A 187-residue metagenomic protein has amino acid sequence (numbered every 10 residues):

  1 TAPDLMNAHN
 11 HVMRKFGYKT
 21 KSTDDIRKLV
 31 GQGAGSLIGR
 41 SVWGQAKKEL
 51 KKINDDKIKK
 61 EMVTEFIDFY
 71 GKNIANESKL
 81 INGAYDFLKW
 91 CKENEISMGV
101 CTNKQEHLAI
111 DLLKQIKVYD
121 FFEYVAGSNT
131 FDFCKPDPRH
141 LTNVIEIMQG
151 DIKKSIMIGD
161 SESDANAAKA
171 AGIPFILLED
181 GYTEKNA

Functional and structural regions predicted by a protein language model:
T1-K28, V42: Active-site neighborhood of HAD-like aspartate-dependent phosphohydrolases
K19, V118-E123, D151-I152: Conserved H-loop
D24-D25, L29, Y119-F133: A short, structured active-site edge motif that brings together acidic residues
Q32-K72, W90: A metal-dependent, Asp-based hydrolase signature
D68-V100, E106-I110, K135-P138, T142: Short, acidic loop-to-helix structural element flanking the phosphoryl-transfer center in phosphate-processing enzymes
N94-S97, E123, K154, P174: Structural signature of beta-strand start/N-cap positions in the alpha/beta core of ABC transporter nucleotide-binding
C134-A165: Conserved Lys-Pro-Asp/Glu-containing loop-to-beta segment of HAD-superfamily phosphomonoesterases, centered on
I156-A187: Acidic, Mg2+-coordinating phosphoryl-transfer loop and its flanking beta/alpha structural elements, shared across
